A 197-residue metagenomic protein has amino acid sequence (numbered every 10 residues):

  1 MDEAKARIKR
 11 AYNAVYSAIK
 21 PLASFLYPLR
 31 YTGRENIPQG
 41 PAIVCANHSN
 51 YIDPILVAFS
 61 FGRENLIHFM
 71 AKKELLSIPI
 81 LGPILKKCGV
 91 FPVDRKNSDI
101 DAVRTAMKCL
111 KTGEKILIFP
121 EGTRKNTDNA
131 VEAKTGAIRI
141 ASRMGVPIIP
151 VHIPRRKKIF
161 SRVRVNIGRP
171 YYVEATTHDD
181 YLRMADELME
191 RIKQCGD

Functional and structural regions predicted by a protein language model:
D2-G33, R63, P79-C88: A transmembrane-helix-recognition feature enriched in membrane-embedded lipid enzymes and envelope glyco-/phospholipid
D2-R7, A11, D101-D197: Non-catalytic C-terminal accessory region of glycerolipid acyltransferases and related lyso-lipid remodeling enzymes
R10, A14, A18, D53-L56 (+4 more regions): Hydrophobic alpha-helical segments typical of transmembrane helices and their membrane-interface/capping positions
A18-I19, K87-P92, P120-R124: Short, basic, glycine/proline-bearing loop/turn elements
P21, R34-E35, F59, G82-P83 (+2 more regions): Short secondary-structure boundary/capping segments
F25, G40, K87-C88, T112-G113 (+1 more regions): Structured helix-beta-strand junction loops
L26-R30, N97-V103: Glycine-rich, highly charged phosphate/nucleotide-binding loops
N36-N97: Catalytic core of membrane glycerolipid acyltransferases/transacylases, capturing the structured, soluble-facing
